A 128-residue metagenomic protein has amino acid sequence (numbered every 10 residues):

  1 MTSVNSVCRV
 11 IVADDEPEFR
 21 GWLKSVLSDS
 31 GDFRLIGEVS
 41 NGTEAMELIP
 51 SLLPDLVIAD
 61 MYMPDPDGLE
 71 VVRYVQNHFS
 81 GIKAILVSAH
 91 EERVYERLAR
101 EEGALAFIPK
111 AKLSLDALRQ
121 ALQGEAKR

Functional and structural regions predicted by a protein language model:
M1-R9, D116-R128: Non-catalytic signal-transmission and effector/linker regions of two-component phosphorelay proteins
S6-F19, L23-L27: Conserved acidic segment of CheY-like receiver
N41-E44, D67-E70: Acidic catalytic/metal-coordinating carboxylates
V57, M61-Y62: The short loop immediately C-terminal to the conserved phospho-acceptor aspartate in CheY-like receiver
P64, E92: The feature encodes the CheY-like receiver
G68, R100-A106: As written
H90-E91, K110: Short, conserved "switch-loop" micro-motifs in signal-transduction and mechanochemical regulators
